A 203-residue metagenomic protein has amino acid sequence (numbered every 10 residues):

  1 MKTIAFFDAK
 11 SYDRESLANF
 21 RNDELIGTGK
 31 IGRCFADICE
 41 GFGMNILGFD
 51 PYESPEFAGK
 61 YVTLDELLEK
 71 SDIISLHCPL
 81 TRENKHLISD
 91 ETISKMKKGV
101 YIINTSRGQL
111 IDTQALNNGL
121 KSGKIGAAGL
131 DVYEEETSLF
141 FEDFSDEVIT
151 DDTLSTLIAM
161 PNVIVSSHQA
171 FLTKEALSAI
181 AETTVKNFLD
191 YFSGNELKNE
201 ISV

Functional and structural regions predicted by a protein language model:
M1-L25: N-terminal glycine-/charge-rich "phosphate-binding" loop or analogous flexible N-terminal tail
A5, L47, Q109: Conserved beta-strand positions in the Rossmann-like core of class I SAM-dependent methyltransferases
F7, I26, F49, L130 (+1 more regions): Active-site flanking residues adjacent to catalytic metal/cofactor-binding acidic residues
S11-S16, E53-F57, T137-L139: Short, charged/polar "capping" segments at the starts of alpha-helices and the immediately preceding loops
I26-K98: Rossmann-like dinucleotide/phosphate-binding beta-alpha-beta segment
G99, Q109-V203: Rossmann-like dinucleotide-binding domain for NAD(H)/NADP(H)
I103: Glycine-rich nucleotide-phosphate-binding loops and adjacent flexible coil segments
